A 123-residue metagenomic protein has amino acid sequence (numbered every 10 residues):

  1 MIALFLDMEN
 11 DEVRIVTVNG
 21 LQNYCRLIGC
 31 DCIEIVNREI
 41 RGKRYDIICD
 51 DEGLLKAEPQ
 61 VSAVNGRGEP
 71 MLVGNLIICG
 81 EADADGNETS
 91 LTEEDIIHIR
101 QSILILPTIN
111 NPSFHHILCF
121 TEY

Functional and structural regions predicted by a protein language model:
M1-Y123: Domain-length accessory/inserted modules outside core catalytic folds
